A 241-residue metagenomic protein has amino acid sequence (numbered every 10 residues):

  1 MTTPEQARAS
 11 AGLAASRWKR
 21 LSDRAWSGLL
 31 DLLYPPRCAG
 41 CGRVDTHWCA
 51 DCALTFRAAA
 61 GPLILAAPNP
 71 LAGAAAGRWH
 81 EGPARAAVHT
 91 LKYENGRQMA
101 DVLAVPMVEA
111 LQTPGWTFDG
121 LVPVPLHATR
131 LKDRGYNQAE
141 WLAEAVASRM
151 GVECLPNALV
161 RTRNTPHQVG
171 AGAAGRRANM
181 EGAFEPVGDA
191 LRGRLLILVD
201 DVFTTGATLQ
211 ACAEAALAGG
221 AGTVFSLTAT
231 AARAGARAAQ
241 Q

Functional and structural regions predicted by a protein language model:
M1-Q241: Glycine-rich phosphate/pyrophosphate-handling loop used in enzymes and phosphotransfer proteins
